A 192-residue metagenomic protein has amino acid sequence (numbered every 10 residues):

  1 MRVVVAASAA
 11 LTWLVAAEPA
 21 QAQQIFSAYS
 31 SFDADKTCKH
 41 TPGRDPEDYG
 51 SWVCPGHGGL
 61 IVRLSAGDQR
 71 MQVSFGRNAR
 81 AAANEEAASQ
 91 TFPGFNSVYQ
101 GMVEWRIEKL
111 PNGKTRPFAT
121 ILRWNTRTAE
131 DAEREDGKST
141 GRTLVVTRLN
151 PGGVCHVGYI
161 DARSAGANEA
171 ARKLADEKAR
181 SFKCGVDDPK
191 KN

Functional and structural regions predicted by a protein language model:
R2-A7, L11-Q90: Charge-rich, low-complexity N-terminal segments
V3-V5, V15, V53, V62 (+6 more regions): Extended aliphatic helical segments
S8, W13, A132-R134, K190: Generic alpha-helix signal with a bias toward terminal, lower-confidence helices and secondary-structure junctions
V15, A28-A34, S51-C54, R77 (+6 more regions): Intrinsically disordered, low-complexity regions enriched in small/polar residues
A88-R163: Short helix/strand-capping turn motifs
C155-N192: C-terminal partner/receptor-binding element of secreted or periplasmic proteins
